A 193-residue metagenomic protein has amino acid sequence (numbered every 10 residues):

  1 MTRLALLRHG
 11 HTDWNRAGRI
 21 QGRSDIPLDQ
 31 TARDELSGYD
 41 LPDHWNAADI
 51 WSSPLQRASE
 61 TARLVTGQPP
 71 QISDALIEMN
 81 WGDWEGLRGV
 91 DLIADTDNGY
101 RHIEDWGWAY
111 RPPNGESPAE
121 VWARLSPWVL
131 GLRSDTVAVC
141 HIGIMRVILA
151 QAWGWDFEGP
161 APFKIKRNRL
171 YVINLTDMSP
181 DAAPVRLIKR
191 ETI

Functional and structural regions predicted by a protein language model:
T2-P69, D95, E116: Active-site-proximal alpha-helix that buttresses catalytic centers in soluble enzyme cores
L4, A48, S134-G143: Generic beta-sheet signal
T12, I144-M145: Short active-site segment of divalent metal-dependent hydrolases/proteases that encodes the spacing between
P27, P69-A75, D156-I165: Short hydrophobic/aromatic-enriched beta-strand-loop microsegments
H44-A75, G99, Q151, N174-I193: Conserved histidine-centered catalytic loops in small-molecule metabolism enzymes
S52-S53, A123, V139-C140: Short beta-strand scaffold positions
V65-R124: Phosphate-handling substructures
D156-D181: Domain-level recognition of soluble alpha/beta enzyme cores, biased toward histidine phosphatases/phosphomutases
